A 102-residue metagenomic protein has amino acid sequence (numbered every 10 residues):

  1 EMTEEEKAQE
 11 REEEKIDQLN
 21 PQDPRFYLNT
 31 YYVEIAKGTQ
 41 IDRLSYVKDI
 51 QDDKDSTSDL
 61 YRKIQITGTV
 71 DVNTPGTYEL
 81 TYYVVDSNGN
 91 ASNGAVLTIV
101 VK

Functional and structural regions predicted by a protein language model:
M2-T57: Solvent-exposed, low-complexity, repeat-rich "mucin-like" stalks and linkers
D53-V101: Serine/threonine-rich, repeat-prone extracellular segments and beta-strand-based repeat modules of secreted/surface
